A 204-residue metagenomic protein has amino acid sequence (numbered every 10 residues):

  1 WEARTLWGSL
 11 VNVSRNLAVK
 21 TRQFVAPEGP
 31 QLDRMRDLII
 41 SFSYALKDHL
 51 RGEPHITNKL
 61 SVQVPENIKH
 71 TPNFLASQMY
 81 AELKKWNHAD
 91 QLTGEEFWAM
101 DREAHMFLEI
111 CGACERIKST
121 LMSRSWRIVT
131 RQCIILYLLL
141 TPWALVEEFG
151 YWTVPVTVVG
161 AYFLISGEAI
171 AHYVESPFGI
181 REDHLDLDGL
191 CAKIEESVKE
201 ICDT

Functional and structural regions predicted by a protein language model:
W1-G8: Juxtamembrane membrane-water interface segments immediately C-terminal to a transmembrane helix
G8, S14, A18-T21, S41-A45 (+6 more regions): Small-side-chain structural scaffolding
L10, P30, R34, L38 (+8 more regions): Aromatic-enriched hydrophobic runs in primary sequence
V11-S43, H49, F178-T204: Solvent-exposed, non-transmembrane helices and loops of integral membrane proteins
L17-W126: Structured inter-helical modules in multipass membrane proteins
R116-T204: Alpha-helical transmembrane anchor segments
